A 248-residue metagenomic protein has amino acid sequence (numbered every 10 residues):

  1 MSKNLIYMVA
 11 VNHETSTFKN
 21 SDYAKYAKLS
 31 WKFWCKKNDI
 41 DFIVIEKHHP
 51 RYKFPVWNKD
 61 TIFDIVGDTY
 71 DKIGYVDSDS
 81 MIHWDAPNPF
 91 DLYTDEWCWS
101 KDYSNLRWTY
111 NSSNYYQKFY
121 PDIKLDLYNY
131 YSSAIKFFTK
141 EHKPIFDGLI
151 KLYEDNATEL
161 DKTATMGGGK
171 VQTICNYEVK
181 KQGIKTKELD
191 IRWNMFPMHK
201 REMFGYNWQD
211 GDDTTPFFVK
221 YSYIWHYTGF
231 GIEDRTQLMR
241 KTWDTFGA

Functional and structural regions predicted by a protein language model:
M1-Y70, G231, T242-A248: N-terminal anchoring/stem segment of glycosyltransferases
S2-K3, Y70-K72, D95, I184-K185: Short coil/turn segments at beta-strand junctions that form active-site/ligand-binding loops
I43-I45, G74-D77, C98-S100, F137 (+1 more regions): A structural signal for short, well-ordered beta-strand segments and their strand-loop junctions that often border
H48-V76, I82-F90, W97-S100, Y131 (+3 more regions): A conserved donor-nucleotide-binding helix/loop in the catalytic core of Leloir-type glycosyltransferases
Y52-V56, W108-N111, F196-F204: Short, solvent-exposed polar/charged micro-motifs at secondary-structure junctions
K59-T61, N111-Q117, M203-Q209: Short, surface-exposed amphipathic charged segments that create phosphate/polyanion-binding patches used for binding
I82-D122: Conserved donor-nucleotide/metal-binding helix-loop-beta segment in metal-dependent transferases, i.e., the alpha-helix
Y128-Q237: Catalytic core and acceptor-binding pocket of nucleotide-sugar-dependent glycosyltransferases
